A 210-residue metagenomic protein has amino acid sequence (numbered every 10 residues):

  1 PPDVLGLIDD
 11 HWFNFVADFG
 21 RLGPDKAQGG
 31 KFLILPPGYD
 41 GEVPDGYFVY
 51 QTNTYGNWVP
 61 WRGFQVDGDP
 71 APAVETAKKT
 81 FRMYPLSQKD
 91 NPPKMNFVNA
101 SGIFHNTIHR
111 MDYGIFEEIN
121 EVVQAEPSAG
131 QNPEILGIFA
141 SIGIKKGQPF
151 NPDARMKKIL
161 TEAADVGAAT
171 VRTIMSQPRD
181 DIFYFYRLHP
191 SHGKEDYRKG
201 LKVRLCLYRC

Functional and structural regions predicted by a protein language model:
P1-C210: A compositional/structural signature for long, glycine/proline-rich flexible linkers and loops on extracytoplasmic
